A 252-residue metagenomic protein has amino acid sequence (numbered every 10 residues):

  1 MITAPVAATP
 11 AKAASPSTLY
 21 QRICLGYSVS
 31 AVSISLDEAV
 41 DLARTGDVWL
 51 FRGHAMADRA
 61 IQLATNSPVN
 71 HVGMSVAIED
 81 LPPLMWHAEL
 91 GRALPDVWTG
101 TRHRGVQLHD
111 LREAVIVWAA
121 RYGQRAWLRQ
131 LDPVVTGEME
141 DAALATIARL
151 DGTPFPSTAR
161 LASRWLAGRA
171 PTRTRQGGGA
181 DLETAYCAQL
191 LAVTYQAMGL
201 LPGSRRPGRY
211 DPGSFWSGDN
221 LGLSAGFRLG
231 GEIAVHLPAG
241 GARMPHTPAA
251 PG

Functional and structural regions predicted by a protein language model:
M1-G252: Cysteine-nucleophile amide-bond enzymes
